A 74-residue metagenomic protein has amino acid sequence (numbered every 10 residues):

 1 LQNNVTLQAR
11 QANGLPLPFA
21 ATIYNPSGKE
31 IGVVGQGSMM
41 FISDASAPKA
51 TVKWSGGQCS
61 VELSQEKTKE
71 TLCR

Functional and structural regions predicted by a protein language model:
L1-G14, K67, C73: Extracellular/periplasmic ectodomains of large secreted or surface enzymes and adhesion receptors
V5, N13-P26: Short, ordered, surface-exposed loop/turn motifs in non-cytosolic proteins
Y24-K29, S55-G57: Change "in extracellular beta-sheet-rich domains … of secreted and cell-surface proteins" to "in beta-sheet-rich domains
S27-G37: Short, acidic Ser/Thr/Gly-rich low-complexity loop/linker segments typical of extracellular and cell-surface proteins
G37-S43: Short, surface-exposed beta-strand/beta-hairpin micro-motifs centered on an aromatic residue
A47-G56: A short, solvent-exposed beta-strand micro-motif common in secreted/extracellular proteins
G57-C73: Edge beta-strands of extracellular beta-sandwich domains
